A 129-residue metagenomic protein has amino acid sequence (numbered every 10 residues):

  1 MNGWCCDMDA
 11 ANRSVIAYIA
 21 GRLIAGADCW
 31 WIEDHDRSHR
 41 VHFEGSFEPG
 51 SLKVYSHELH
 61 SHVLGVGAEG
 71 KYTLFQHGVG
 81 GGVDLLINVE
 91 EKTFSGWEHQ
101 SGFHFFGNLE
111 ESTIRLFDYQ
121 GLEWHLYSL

Functional and structural regions predicted by a protein language model:
G3-L129: Repetitive, compositionally biased segments used for assembly/scaffolding
